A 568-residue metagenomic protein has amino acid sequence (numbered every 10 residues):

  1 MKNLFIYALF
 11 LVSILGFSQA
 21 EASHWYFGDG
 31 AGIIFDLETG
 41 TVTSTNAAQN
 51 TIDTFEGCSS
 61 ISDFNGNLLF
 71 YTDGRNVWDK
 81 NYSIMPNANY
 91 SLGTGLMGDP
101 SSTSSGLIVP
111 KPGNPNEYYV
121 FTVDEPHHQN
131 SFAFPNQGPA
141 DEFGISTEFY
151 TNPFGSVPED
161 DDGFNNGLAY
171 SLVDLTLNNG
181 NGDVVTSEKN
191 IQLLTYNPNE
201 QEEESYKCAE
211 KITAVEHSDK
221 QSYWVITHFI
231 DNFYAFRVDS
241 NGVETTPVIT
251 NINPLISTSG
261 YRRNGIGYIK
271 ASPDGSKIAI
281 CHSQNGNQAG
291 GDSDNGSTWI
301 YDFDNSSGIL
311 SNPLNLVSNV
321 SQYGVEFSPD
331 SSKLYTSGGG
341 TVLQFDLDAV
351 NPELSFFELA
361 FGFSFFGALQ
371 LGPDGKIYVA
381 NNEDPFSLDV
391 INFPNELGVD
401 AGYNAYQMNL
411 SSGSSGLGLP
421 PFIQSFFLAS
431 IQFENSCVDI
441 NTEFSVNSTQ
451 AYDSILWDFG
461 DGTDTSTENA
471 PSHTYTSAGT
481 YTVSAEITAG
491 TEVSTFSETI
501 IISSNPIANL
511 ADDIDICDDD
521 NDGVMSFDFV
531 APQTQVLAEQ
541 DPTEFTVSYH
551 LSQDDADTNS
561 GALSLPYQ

Functional and structural regions predicted by a protein language model:
M1-H24, S321-Y323, F427-L428, C437 (+3 more regions): Bacterial Sec-dependent N-terminal signal peptides
Q19-Q432: Beta-propeller fold recognition
Q424-I507: Extracellular/lumenal mature domains of secreted and surface-exposed proteins
I431-C437, D512-D519: Short beta-strand segments of immunoglobulin-like
D439-S448, D522-Q535: A short beta-strand segment in extracellular, disulfide-stabilized domains
T449-L456, A531, Q535-L551: Solvent-exposed loop segments of extracellular immunoglobulin-like
S454-H473, D541, H550-Q568: Surface-exposed, flexible coil segments in extracellular/virion-facing regions
G462-T463, D515-M525: Acidic, glycine-anchored loop motifs typical of Ca2+
